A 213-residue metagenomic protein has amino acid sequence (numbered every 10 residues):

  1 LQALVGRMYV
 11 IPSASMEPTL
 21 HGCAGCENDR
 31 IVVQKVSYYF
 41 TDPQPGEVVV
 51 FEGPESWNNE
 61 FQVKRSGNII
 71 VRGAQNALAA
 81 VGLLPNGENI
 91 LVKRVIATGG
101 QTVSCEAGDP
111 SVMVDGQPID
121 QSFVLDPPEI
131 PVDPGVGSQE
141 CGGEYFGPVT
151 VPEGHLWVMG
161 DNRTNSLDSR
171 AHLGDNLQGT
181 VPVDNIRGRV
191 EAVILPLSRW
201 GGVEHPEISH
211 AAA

Functional and structural regions predicted by a protein language model:
L4-A213: Soluble "head" domains of membrane/secretory-pathway proteins
